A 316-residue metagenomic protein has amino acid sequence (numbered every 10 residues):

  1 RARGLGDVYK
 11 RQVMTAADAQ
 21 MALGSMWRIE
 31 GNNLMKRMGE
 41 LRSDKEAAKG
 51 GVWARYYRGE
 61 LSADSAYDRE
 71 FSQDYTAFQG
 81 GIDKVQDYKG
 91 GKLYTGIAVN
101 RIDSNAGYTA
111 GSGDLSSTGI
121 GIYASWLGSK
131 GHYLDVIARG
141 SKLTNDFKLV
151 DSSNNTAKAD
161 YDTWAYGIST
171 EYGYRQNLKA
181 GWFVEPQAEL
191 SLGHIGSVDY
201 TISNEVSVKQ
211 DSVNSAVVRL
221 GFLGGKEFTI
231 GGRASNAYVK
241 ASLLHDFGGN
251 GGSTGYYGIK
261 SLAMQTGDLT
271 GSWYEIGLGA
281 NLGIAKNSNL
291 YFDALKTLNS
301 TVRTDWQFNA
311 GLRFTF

Functional and structural regions predicted by a protein language model:
A2-Y9: Short, small-residue-biased leader/transition segments that mark boundaries at the very start of proteins
K10-A180, A294-L295, S300, D305-Q307: Outer membrane beta-barrel translocator domains of Type V secretion systems
Q12, D18, A66-Q73, T109-S116 (+3 more regions): Solvent-exposed, glycine/polar-rich loop segments of beta-barrel outer-membrane systems
R58, R101-N105, S191-G193, S242-H245: Short, internal active-site loops enriched in acidic
I137-A138, E185-A188, N236-K240: Beta-strand segments within the central parallel beta-sheet cores of soluble alpha/beta enzyme folds
Y172, V184, E189-I195: Solvent-exposed flexible segments
S207-F316: Outer membrane beta-barrel transmembrane domains
